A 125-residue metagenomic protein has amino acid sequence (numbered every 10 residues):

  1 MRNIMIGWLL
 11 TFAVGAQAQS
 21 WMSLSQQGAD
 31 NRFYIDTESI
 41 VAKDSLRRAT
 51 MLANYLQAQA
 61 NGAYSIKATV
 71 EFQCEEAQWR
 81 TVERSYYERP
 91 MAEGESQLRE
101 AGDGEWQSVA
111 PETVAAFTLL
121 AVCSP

Functional and structural regions predicted by a protein language model:
M1-I4: Positively charged n-region of N-terminal signal peptides that target proteins for export
T11-G15: N-terminal signal peptide c-region/cleavage motif recognized by signal peptidases
A16-P125: N-terminal secretory-pathway/extracellular module detecting exported/lumenal segments and adjacent signal-anchor/first
